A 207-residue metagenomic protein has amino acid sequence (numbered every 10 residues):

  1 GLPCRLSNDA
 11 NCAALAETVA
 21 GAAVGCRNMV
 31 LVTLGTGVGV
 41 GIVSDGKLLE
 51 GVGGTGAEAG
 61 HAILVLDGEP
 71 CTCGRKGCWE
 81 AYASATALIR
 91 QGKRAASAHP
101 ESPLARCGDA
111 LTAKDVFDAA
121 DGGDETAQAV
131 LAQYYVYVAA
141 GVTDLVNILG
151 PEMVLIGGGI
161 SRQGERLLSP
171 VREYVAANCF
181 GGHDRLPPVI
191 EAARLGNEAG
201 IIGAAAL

Functional and structural regions predicted by a protein language model:
G1-L2, A16-C26, L48, I63-L207: ATP-binding/phosphotransfer module of carbohydrate and carboxylate kinases, centering on a glycine-rich
R5, N28-T33, G39-G41, T72 (+1 more regions): Short glycine-aspartate micro-motif
N8, S44-D45: A cytosolic small-molecule/anion-sensing beta-strand core signal
D9, G35, A204: Active-site glycine-centered loops adjacent to acidic/histidine catalytic or metal-binding residues that shape
A10-A14: Acidic/histidine-rich catalytic cores of soluble enzymes
T36-G37, V65: A short, compositionally biased
T55-E58: Structural signature of FAD isoalloxazine-binding scaffolds in flavoprotein oxidoreductases
